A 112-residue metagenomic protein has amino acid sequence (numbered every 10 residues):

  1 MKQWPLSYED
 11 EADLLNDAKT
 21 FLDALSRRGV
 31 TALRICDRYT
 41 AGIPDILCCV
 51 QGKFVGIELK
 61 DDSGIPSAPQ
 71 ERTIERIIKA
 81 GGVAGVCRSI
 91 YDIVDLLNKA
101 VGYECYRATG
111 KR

Functional and structural regions predicted by a protein language model:
M1-R112: Catalytic phosphate/metal-binding cores of nucleic-acid and nucleotide-processing enzymes, i.e., regions that mediate
